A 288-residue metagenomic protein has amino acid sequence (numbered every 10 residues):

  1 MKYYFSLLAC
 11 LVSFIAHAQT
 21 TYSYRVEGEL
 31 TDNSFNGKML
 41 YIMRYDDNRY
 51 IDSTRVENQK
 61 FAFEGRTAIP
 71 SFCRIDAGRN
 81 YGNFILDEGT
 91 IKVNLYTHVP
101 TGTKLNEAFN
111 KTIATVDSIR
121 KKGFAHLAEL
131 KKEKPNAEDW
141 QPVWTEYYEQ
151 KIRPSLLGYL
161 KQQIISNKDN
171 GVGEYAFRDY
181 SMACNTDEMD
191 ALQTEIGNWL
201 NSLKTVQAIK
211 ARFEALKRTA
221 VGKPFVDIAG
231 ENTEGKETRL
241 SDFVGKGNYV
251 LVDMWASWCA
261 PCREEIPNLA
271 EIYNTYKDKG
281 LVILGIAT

Functional and structural regions predicted by a protein language model:
M1-R25: Bacterial Sec-dependent N-terminal signal peptides
Q19-Y159: A non-transmembrane, solvent-exposed segment enriched in polar/low-complexity residues
L156, L160, E188-G197, P224-I228: Alpha-helical repeat scaffolds
K168-D179: Amphipathic alpha-helical repeat scaffolds of TPR domains
Q207-D242: N-terminal "domain-start" segment that seeds a small globular fold
G245-V250, D278-V282: Loop/turn elements at helix/coil->beta-strand transitions in domains of secreted/extracellular proteins
N248-V250, M254-E271, G285: Conserved redox-active cysteine motifs that mediate thiol-disulfide chemistry, especially di-cysteine Cys-X(1-2)-Cys
Y273, D278-T288: Thiol-based oxidoreductase modules, predominantly thioredoxin-like and allied folds used for disulfide exchange
